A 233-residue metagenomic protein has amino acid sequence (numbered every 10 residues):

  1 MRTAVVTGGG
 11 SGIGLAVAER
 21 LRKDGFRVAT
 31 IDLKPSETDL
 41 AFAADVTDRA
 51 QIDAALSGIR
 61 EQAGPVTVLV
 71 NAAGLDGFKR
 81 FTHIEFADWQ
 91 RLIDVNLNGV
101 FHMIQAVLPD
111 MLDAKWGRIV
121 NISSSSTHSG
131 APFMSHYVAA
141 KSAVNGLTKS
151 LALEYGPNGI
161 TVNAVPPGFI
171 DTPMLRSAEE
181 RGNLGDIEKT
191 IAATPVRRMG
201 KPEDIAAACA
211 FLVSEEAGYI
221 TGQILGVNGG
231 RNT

Functional and structural regions predicted by a protein language model:
R80-F81, D88-Q90, I119, T190: Substrate-binding pocket helix/loop in short-chain dehydrogenase/reductase
T82, S129-S135, P157-N158, R197 (+1 more regions): Active-site loop immediately N-terminal to the catalytic Tyr-X3-Lys motif of short-chain dehydrogenase/reductase
I104, A140, T148: Active-site helix of classical SDR
P109, L153-E154, G218: Alpha-helical segment proximal to the catalytic Tyr-Lys
S124: Residue(s) in the substrate-gating loop at a strand-loop-helix junction that position the organic substrate next
S129, A210, T221-T233: Short C-terminal tail/terminal secondary-structure segment of NAD(P)H-dependent dehydrogenase/reductase domains
G156, T161, I220-G222: Short, small/polar-rich loop/turn modules that mediate ligand/substrate recognition or access, typified
